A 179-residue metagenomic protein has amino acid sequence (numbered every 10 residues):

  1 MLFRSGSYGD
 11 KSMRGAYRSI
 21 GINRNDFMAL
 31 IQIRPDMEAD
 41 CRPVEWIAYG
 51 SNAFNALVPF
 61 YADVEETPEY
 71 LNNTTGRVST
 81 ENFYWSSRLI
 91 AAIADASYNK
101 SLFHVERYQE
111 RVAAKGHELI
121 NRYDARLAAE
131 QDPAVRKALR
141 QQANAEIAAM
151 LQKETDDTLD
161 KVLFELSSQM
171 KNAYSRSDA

Functional and structural regions predicted by a protein language model:
M1-A179: C-terminus-biased signal that marks the final domain/tail of proteins
